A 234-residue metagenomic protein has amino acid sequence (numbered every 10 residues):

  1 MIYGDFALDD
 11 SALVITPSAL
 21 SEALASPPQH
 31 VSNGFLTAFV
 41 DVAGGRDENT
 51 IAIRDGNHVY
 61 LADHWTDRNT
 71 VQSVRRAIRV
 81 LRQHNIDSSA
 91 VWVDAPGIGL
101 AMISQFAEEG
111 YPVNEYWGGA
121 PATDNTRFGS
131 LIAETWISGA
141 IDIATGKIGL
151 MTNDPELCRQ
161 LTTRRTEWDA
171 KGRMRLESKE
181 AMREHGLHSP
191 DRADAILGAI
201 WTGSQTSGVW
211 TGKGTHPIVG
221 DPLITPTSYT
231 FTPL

Functional and structural regions predicted by a protein language model:
M1-D5, L13-A19, L150-C158, G172-K179 (+1 more regions): Short coil/turn segments at secondary-structure boundaries
M1-V40, I53, W168: ATPase catalytic-site recognition across NTP-hydrolyzing enzymes
I2, G139, A195: A residue-level signal for conserved active-site and pocket-lining positions in enzyme catalytic cores
D41, D94, D191-D194: Acidic active-site catalytic centers that drive phospho-/nucleotidyl reactions and related ester hydrolyses
G44-T50: Short, flexible loop/turn motifs enriched in small residues
D55-R173, I218-L234: Mg2+-dependent endonuclease catalytic cores in nucleic-acid-processing enzymes, primarily RNase H-like
D63-H64, E167-K179, E184-L234: Acidic two-metal-ion nuclease catalytic site recognized across multiple nuclease folds, prominently DnaQ/RNase D-T
